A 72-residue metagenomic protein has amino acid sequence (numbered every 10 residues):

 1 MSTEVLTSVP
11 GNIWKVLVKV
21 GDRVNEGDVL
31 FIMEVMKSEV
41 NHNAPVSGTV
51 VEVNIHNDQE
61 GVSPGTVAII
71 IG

Functional and structural regions predicted by a protein language model:
M1-N12, I32-P45: Short beta-strand-turn/beta-hairpin segments enriched in glycine/proline and small hydrophobics that form edge-strand
E4-T7, K15-D22, E26-G27: N-terminal first-folded block
K15-K19, E52-Q59: Short histidine-centered loop motifs in beta-beta connectors
N25-N43, S63-G72: Short hydrophobic beta/alpha edge segments that flank linear recognition/processing sites
N41, S47-N54: Short, charge-rich amphipathic interface segments used for partner binding and complex assembly
